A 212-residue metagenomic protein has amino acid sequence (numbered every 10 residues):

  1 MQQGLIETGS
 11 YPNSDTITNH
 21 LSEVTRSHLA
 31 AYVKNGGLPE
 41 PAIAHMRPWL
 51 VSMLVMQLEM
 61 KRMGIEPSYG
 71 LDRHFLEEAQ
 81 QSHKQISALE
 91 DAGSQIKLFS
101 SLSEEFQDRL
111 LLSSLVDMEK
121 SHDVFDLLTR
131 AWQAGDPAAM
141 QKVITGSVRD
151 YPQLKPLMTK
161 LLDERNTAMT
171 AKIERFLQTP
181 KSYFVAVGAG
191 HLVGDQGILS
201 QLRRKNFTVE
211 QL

Functional and structural regions predicted by a protein language model:
M1-L157, L161: Structured, acidic catalytic/metal-binding patches in enzyme active sites
P156-L212: A cross-kingdom marker for long, charged
